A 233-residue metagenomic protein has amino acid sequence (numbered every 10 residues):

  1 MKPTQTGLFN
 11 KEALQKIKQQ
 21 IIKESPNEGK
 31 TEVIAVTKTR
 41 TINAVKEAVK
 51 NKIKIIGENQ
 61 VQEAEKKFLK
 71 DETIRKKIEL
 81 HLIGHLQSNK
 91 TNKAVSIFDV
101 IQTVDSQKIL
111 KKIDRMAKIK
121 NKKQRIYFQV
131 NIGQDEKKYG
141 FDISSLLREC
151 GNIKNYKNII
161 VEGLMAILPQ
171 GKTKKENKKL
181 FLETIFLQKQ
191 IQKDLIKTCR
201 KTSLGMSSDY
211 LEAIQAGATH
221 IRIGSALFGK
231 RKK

Functional and structural regions predicted by a protein language model:
M1-S208, I214-A216: Conserved alpha/beta-domain cores
I214-Q215, L227-K233: Expand to "…catalyze enediolate/carbanion chemistry for C-C bond making/breaking, isomerization, decarboxylation
T219-H220: Divalent-metal-activated hydrolytic enzyme cores
